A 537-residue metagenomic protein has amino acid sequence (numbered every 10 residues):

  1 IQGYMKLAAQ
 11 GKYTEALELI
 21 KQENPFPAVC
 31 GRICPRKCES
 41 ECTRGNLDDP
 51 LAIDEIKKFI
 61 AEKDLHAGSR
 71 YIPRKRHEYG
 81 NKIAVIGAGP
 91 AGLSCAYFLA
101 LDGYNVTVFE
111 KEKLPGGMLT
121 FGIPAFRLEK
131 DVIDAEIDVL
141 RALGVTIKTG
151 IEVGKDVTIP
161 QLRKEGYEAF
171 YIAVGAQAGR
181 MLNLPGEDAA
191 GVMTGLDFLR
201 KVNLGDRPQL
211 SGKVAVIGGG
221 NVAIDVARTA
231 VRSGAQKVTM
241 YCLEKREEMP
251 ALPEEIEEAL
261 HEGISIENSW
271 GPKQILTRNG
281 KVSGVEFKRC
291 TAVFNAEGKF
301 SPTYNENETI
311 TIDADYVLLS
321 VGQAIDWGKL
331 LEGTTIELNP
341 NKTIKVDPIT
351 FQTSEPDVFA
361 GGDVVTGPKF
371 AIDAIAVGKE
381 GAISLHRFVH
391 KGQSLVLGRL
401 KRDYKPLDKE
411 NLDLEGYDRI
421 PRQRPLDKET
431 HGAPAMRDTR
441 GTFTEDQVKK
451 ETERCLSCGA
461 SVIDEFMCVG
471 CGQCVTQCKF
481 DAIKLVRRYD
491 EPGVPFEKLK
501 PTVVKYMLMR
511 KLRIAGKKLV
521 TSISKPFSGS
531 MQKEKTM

Functional and structural regions predicted by a protein language model:
I1-Q10, G31-I60, T107, G144-I147 (+1 more regions): Iron-sulfur cluster-binding cysteine motifs and their immediate structural context in ferredoxin-like electron-transfer
E15-R36, G68-I86, A91, T120-F121 (+8 more regions): Ferredoxin-like iron-sulfur electron-transfer modules
L51-I53, K57-K82, N105, L119 (+7 more regions): Flanking helices and flexible, charged tails adjoining ferredoxin-like Fe-S electron-transfer domains in multi-subunit
I60-H77, A135-K155, G179-S233, L338-S354: Glycine-rich dinucleotide-binding loop and its adjacent helix/turn
H77-E78, K82-I86, D134-L184, Q274-E286 (+3 more regions): Feature captures the FAD/FMN-dependent oxidoreductase FAD-binding
V108, E112-L143, I147-K148, V202 (+3 more regions): Rossmann-like dinucleotide-binding cores of NAD(P)H-dependent redox enzymes
A190-S211, N295-P368: FAD-site-proximal beta/loop scaffold in flavoenzymes
G361-V389: A conserved FAD-binding loop/helix module that cradles the flavin
